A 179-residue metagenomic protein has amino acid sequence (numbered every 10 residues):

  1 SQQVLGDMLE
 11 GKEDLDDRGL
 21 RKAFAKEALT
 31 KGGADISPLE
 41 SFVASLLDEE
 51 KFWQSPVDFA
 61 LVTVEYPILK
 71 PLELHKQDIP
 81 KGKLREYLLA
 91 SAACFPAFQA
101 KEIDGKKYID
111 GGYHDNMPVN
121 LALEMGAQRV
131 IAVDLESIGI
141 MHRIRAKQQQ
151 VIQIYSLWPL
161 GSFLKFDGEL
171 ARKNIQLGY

Functional and structural regions predicted by a protein language model:
S1-Y179: Patatin-like phospholipase
